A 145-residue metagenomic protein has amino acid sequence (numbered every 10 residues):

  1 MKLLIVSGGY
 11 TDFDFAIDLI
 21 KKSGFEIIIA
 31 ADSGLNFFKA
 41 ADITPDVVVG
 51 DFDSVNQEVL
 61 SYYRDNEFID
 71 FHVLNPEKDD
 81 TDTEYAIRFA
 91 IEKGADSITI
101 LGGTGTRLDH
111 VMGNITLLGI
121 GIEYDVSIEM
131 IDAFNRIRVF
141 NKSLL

Functional and structural regions predicted by a protein language model:
M1-Y62: N-terminal beta-strand-loop-alpha-helix module at the start of alpha/beta ligand-binding or catalytic domains
T11, T104-D109: Gly/Ser/Thr-rich loops at beta-strand to alpha-helix junctions that form or flank small-molecule/cofactor-binding
D65-L74, I98: Glycine/charged-rich beta-loop-alpha catalytic/anionic-binding loops adjacent to active sites
D70-E92: Short phosphate-binding loop-to-helix
D96-G105: N-terminal glycine-rich phosphate/adenylate-binding segment common to multiple enzyme folds
L108-G119: Short Gly/Thr/Asp-enriched flexible loops that form oxyanion-binding sites at enzyme active sites
I120-I137: Short, acidic/small-residue loops that bind anionic groups at enzyme active sites
N135, F140-L145: Long, charged alpha-helical interface segments
